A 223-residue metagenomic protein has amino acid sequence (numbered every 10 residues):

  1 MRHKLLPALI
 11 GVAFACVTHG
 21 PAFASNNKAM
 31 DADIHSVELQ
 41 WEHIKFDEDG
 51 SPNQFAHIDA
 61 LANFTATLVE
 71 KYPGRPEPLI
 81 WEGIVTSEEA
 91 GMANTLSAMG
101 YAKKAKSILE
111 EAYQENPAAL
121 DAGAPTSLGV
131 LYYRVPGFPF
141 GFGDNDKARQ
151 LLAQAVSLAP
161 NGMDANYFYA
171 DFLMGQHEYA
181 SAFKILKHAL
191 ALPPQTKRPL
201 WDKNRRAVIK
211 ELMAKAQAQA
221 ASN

Functional and structural regions predicted by a protein language model:
A22-N63: N-terminal leader/linker segments that initiate helical-solenoid repeat arrays
V37, E42-S51, E88-S97, L120 (+4 more regions): Short coil/turn linking the two alpha-helices of tandem helical-hairpin repeats
G50-A66, A98-S107, G141-D146, L186: Helix-turn-helix repeat elements of alpha-solenoid scaffolds
P73, P117-A119, P160: Short coil turns that delineate tetratricopeptide repeat
P78, D121-A124, A165, P199: TPR alpha-solenoid repeat register
K103-Y113, G143-R149, Y179-T196: TPR/TPR-like (Sel1-like) alpha-helical repeat modules
G175, F183-I185, A191-N223: Terminal, low-structured helical/coil segments at or just beyond the last alpha-helical repeat
